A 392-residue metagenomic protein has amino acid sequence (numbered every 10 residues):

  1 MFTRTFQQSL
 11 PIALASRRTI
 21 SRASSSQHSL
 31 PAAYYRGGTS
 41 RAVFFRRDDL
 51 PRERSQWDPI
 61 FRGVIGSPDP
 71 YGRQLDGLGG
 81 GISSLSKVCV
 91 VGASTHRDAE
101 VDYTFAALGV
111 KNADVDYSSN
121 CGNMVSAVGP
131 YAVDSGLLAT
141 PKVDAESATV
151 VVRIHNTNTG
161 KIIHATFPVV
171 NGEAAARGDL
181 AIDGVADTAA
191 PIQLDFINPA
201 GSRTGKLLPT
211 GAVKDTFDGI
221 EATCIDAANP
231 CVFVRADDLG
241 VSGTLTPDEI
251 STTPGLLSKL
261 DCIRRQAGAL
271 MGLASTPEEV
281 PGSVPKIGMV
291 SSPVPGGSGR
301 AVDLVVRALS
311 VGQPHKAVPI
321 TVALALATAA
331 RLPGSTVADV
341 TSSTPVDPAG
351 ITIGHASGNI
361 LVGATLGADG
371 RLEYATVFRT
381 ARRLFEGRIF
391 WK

Functional and structural regions predicted by a protein language model:
M1-S16: N-terminal chloroplast transit peptides
F2, I20-K392: A glycine-rich beta-to-alpha transition motif near the start of alpha/beta enzyme domains, typified by
